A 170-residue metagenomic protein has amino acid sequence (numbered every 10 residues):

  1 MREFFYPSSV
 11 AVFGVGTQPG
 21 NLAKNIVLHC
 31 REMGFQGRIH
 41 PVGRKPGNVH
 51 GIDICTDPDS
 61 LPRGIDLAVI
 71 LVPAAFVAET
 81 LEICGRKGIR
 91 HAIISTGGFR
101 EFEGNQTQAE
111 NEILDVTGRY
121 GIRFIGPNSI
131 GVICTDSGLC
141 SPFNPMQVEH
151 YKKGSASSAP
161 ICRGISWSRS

Functional and structural regions predicted by a protein language model:
M1-S170: Catalytic-core regions of core metabolic enzymes, especially those transforming organic acids/acyl-group intermediates
